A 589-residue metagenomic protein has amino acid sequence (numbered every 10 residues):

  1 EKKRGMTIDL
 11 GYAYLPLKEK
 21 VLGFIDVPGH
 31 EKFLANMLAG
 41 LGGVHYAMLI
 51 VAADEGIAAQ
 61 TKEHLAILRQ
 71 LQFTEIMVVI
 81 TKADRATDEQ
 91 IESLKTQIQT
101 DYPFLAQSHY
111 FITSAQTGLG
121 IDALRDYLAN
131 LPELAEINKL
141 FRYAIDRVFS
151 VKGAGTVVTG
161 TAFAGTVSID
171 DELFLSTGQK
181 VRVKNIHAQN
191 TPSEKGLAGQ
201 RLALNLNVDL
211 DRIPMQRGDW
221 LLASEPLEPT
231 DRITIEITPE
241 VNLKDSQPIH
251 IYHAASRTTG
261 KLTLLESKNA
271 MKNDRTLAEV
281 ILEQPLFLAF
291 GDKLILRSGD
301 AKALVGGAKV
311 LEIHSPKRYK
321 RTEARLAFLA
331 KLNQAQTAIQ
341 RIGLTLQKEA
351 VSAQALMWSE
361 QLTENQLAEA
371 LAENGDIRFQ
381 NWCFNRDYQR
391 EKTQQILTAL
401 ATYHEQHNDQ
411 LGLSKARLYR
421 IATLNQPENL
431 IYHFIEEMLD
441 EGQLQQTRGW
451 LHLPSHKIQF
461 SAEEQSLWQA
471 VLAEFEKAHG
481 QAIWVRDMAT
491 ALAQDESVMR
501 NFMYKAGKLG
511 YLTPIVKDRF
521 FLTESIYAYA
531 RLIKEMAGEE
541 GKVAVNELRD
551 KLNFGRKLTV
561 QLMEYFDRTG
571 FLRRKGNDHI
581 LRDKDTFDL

Functional and structural regions predicted by a protein language model:
E1-Y46, A53, R69: Switch I (G2) and immediately adjacent beta-strands of P-loop GTPase domains
R4-M6, Y14-P16, L38-G40, R69 (+10 more regions): Replace "in large, NTP-powered and nucleic-acid-processing enzymes" with "in large, NTP-powered factors and other
G5, D26, M37, M48 (+10 more regions): Residue-level signature of catalytic and energy-coupling elements of molecular machines, predominantly ATP/GTP-dependent
P28-K32, G42-H64, Q72-E92: Conserved Switch II/interswitch segment of TRAFAC-class P-loop GTPases
H30-E31, D54-I57, F73, K82-T87 (+6 more regions): Conserved nucleotide-binding/hydrolysis micro-motifs of P-loop NTPases
E75, R85-Q90, Q97-T100, D209-P514 (+3 more regions): C-terminal effector modules of nucleic-acid-centric enzymes and ribosome-associated factors
A83, T100-L243: Conserved catalytic-core segments of large NTP-driven translation/proteostasis enzymes
